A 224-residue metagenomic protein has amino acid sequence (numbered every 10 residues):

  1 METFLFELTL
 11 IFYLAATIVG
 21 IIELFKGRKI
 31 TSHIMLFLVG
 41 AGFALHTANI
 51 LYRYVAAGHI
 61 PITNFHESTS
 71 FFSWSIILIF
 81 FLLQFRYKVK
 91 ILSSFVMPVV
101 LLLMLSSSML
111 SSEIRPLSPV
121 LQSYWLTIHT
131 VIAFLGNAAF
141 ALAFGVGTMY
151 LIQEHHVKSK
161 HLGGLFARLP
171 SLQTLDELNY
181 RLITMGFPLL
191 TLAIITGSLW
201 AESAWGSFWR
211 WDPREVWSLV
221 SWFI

Functional and structural regions predicted by a protein language model:
M1-I224: Polytopic transmembrane helical bundles with strong interfacial aromatic enrichment
